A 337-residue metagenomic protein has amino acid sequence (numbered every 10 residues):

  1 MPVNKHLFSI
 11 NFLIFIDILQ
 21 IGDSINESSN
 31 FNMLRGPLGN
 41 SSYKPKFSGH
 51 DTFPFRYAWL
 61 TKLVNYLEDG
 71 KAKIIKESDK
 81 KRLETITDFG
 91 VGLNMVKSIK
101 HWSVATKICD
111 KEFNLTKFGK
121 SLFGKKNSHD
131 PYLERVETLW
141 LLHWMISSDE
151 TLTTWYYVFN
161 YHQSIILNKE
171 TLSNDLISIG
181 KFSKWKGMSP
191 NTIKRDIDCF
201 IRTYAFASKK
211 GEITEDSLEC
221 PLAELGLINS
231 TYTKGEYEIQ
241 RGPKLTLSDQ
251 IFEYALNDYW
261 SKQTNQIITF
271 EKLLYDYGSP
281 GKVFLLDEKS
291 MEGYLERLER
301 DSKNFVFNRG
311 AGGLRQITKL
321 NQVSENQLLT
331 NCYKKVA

Functional and structural regions predicted by a protein language model:
H6: Cationic, low-complexity basic patches in intrinsically disordered or flexible, solvent-exposed regions
N11-N30: Short, positively charged and aromatic/hydrophobic N-terminal segments
E27, M33-A337: Donor-sugar nucleotide-binding helix/loop cap in glycosyltransferases
